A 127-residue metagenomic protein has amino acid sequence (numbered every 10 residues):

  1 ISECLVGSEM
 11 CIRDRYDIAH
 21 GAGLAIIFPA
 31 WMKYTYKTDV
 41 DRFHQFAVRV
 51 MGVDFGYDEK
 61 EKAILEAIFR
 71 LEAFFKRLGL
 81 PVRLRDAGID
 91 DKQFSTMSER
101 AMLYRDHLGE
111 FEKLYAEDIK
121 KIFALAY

Functional and structural regions predicted by a protein language model:
I1-G7: Single conserved hydrophobic/aromatic residue that forms the stacking wall/gate of nucleotide- or nucleobase-binding
L5, A19, L114: Single, functionally critical "micro-switch" positions that shape active/binding sites and transmembrane helices
S8-R70: Active-site segments that bind and position negatively charged phosphate/pyrophosphate groups
F43, V50, D54-Y127: C-terminal charged capping/lid subdomain of soluble metabolic enzymes
